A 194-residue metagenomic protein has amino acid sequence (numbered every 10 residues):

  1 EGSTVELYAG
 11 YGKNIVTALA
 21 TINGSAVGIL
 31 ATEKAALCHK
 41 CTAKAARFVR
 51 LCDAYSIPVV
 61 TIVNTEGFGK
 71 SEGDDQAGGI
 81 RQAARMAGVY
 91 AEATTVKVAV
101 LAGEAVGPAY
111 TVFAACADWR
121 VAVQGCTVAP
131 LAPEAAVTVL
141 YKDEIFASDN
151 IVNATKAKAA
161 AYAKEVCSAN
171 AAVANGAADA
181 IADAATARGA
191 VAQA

Functional and structural regions predicted by a protein language model:
E1-A194: Ligand-binding clefts of soluble mixed alpha/beta catalytic domains
